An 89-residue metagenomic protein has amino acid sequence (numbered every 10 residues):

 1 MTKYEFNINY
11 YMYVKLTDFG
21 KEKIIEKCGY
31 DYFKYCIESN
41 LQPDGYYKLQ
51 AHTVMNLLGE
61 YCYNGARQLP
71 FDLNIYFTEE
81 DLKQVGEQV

Functional and structural regions predicted by a protein language model:
M1-M12, E26-Y30: Glycine-rich loop/turn
I8, I24-I25, I37, I75: Weak global preference for isoleucine
Y32-F71: Acidic, low-complexity, intrinsically disordered interaction modules
N64-V89: Short, mixed-charge low-complexity intrinsically disordered segments
